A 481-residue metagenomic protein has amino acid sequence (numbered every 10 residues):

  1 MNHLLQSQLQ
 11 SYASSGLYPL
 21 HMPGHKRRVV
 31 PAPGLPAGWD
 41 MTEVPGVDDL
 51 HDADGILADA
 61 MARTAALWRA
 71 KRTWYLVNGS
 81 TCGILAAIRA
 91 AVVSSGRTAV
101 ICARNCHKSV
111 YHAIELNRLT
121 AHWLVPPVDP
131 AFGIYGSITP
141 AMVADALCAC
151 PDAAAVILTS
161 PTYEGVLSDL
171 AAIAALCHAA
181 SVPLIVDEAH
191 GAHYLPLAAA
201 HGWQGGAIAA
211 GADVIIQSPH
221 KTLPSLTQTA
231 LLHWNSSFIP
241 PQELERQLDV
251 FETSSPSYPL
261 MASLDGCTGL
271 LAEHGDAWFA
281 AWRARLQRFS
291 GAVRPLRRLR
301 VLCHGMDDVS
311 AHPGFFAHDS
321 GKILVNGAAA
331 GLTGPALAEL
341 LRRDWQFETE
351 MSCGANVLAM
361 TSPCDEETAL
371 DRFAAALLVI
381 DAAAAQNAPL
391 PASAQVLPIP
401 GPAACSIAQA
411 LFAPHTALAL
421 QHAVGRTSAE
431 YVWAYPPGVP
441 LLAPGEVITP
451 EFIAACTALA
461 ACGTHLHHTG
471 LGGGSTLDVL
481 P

Functional and structural regions predicted by a protein language model:
M1-G55, P437: N-terminal "arm"/small-domain region of PLP-dependent enzymes with the aminotransferase-like
L5-Q10, P31, S80-L302: Conserved PLP-enzyme active-site core in the AAT-like
R27, Y163, H220-T222, S237-I239 (+5 more regions): Short, glycine-/Ser/Thr-/acidic-enriched flexible segments
A37-T81: Conserved N-terminal alpha-helix of the aminotransferase class I/II PLP-enzyme fold
V47, W74-L76, V156-T159, L324 (+1 more regions): Short glycine-rich or small-residue beta-strand-to-loop segments that form or flank ligand, phosphate, metal/Fe-S
R72-W74, Q217, Q346-E350: A short linear hydrophobic-aromatic micro-motif
V100, L377, G463-P481: Surface-exposed interaction regions enriched in Ser/Thr/Asp/Glu that occur as long low-complexity tracts or repetitive
Q287-H468: Conserved C-terminal alpha-helix-loop-beta "cap" of PLP-dependent enzymes that closes/shapes the active-site mouth
